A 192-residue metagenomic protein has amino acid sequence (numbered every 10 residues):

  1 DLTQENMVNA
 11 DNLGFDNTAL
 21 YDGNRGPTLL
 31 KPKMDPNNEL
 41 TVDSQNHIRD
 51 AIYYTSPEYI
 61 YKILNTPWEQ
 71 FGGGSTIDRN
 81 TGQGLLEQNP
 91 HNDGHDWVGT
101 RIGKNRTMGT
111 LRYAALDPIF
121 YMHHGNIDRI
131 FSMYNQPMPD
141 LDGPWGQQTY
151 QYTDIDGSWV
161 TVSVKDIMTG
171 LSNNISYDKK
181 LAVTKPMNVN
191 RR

Functional and structural regions predicted by a protein language model:
D1-R192: C-terminal accessory segments of proteins
